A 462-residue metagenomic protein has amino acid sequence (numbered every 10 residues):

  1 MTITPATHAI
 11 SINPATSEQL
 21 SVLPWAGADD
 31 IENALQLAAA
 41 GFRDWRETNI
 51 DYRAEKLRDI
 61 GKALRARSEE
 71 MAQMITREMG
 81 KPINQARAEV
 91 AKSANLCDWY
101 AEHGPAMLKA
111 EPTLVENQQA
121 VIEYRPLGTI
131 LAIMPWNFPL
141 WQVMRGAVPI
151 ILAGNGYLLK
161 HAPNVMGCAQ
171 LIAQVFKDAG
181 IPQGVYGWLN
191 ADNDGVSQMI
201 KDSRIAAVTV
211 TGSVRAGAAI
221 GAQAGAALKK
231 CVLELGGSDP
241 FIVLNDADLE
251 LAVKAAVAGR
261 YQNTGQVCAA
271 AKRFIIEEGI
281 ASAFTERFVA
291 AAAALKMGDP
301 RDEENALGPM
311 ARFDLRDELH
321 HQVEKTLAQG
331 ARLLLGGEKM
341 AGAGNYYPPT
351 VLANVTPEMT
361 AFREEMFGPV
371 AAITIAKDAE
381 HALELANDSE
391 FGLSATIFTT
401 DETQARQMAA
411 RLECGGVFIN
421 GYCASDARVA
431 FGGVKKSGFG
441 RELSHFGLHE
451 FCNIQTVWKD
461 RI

Functional and structural regions predicted by a protein language model:
M1-Q118: N-terminal Rossmann-like NAD(P)+-binding subdomain of aldehyde/semialdehyde dehydrogenases
A6-A9, A271, L393: Short loop/turn microsegments at loop-to-beta-strand junctions
T16-V22, I205, I242, K296 (+3 more regions): Conserved C-terminal structural/oligomerization subdomain of aldehyde/semialdehyde dehydrogenase
S17, R53, I75, C97 (+9 more regions): Residue-level signal for inorganic ion chemistry
Q19-A26, G41-E47, A132, F241-L244 (+5 more regions): Short, well-ordered beta-strand elements within core beta-sheets of diverse protein domains
F42, R46, G61-S68, A72 (+18 more regions): Structural signal for hydrophobic packing residues in well-ordered secondary-structure cores of soluble enzyme domains
K109-L251, A376: Rossmann-like NAD(P) dinucleotide-binding subdomain of oxidoreductase/dehydrogenase enzymes
R215-T356, I419: ALDH superfamily catalytic-core signature
